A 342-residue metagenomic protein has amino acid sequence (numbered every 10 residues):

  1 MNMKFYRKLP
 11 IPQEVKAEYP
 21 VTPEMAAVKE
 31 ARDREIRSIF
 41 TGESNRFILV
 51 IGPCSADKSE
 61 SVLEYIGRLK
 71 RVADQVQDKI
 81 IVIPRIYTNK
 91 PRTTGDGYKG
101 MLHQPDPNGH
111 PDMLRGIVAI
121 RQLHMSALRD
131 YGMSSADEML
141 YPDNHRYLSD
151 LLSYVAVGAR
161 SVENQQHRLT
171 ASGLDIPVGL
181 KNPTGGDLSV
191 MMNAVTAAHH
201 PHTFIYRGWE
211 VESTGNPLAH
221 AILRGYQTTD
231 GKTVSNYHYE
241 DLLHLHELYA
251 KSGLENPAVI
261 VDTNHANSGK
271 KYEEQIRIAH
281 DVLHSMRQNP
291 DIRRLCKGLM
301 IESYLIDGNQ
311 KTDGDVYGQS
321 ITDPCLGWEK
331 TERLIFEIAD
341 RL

Functional and structural regions predicted by a protein language model:
M1-E43: N- or domain-start disorder-to-order transition segments that initiate the globular core
V28-R46, S61-D74, V82: Generic N-terminal targeting/processing segments that precede catalytic cores or assembly contacts
F40-E43, K70-Q77, M125-D130, S213 (+2 more regions): Acidic (Asp/Glu)-rich catalytic clusters
I48-S61, D323: Conserved phosphate/anionic-ligand binding catalytic regions in large, soluble enzymes, centered on
G52, V261, G327: Conserved, mostly hydrophobic/aromatic
C54-D57, N256, N264-K270: Short acidic, Gly/Ser-rich segments with clustered Asp/Glu that frequently serve as metal-coordination loops in enzyme
I66, K79-H244, H265-K270, E274-D281 (+4 more regions): Active-site-facing alpha/beta catalytic cores
Y304-L342: Internal helix-turn-beta structural module
